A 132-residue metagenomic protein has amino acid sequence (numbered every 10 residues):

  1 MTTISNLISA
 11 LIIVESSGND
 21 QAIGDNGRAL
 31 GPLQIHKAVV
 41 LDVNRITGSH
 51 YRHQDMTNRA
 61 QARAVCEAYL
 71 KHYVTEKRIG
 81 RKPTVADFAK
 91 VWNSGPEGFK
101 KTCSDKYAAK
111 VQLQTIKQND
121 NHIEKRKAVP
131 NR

Functional and structural regions predicted by a protein language model:
M1-N6, A109, L113-R132: N-terminal secretory targeting signals
M1-S5, D25-L33, D55-R63, R81-V85 (+1 more regions): Solvent-exposed, acidic/flexible segments
T3-N19, I35, C66, F88-P96: Short, functionally critical alpha-helical segments immediately adjacent to catalytic or ligand/cofactor-binding
N19-A22, E76-K77: A short, acidic/glycine-rich surface segment
D20-Q21, K100-T102: Extracytoplasmic/secreted cell-surface and envelope-processing proteins
A22-D25, I46: Short, glycine/acidic-enriched capping/hinge loops at junctions between secondary-structure elements
K37-F99, A109-Q118: Alpha-helical segment that forms one wall of the substrate-binding/catalytic cleft in peptidoglycan-active domains
